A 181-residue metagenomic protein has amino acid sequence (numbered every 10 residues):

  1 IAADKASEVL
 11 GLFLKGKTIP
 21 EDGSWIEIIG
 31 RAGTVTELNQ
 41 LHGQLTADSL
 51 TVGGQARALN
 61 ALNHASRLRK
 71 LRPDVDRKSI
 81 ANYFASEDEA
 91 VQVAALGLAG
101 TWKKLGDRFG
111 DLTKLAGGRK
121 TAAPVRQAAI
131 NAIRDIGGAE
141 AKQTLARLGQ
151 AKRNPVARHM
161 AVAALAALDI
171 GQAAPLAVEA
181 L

Functional and structural regions predicted by a protein language model:
I1-L181: Long, ordered, helix-rich scaffold segments
